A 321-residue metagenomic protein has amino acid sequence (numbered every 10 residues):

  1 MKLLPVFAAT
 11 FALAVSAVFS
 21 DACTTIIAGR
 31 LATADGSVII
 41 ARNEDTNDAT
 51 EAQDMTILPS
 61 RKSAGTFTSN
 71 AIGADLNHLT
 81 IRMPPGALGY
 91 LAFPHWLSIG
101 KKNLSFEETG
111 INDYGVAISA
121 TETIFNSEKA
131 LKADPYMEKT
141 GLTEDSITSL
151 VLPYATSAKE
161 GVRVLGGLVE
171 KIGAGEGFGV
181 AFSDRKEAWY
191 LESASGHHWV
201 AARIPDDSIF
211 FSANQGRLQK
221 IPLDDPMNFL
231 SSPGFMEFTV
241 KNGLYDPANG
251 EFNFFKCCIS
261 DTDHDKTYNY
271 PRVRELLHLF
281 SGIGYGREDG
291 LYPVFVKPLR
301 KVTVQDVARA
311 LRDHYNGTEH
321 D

Functional and structural regions predicted by a protein language model:
M1-P5: Positively charged n-region of N-terminal signal peptides that target proteins for export
F7-A17: Bacterial N-terminal signal peptides
V18-A22: Sec/Tat signal peptide C-region and signal peptidase I cleavage site
T24-T143, V164-G286, G290-P298: A contiguous strand-loop segment
T148-Y154: Short, well-ordered beta-strand elements within core beta-sheets of diverse protein domains
Y154-E160: Short, charged, surface-exposed loops that flank catalytic or proteolytic processing sites
E160-E170, V307-H314: Short, well-structured alpha-helical segments that form the helix of a local strand-helix-strand
D289-D321: Long, well-ordered mid-to-C-terminal structural blocks that present hydrophobic/aromatic surfaces
